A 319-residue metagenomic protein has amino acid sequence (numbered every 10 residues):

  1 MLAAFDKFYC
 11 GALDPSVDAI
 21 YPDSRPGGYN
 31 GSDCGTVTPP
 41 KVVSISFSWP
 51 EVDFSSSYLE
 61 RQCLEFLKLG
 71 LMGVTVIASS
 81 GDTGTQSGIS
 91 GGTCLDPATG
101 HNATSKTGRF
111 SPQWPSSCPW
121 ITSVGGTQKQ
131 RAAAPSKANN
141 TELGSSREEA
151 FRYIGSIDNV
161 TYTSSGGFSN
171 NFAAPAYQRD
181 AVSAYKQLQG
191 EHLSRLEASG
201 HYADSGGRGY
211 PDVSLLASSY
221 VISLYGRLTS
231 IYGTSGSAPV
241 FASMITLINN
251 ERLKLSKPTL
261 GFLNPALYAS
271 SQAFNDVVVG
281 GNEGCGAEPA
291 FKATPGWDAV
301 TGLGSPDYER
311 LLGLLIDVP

Functional and structural regions predicted by a protein language model:
M1-Q86, S90-S123, F172-S230, L253-L255 (+1 more regions): Substrate-binding/charge-relay-adjacent region of secreted/lumenal peptidase catalytic domains
V37, P115-C118, L143, I154 (+3 more regions): A short, structural micro-pattern
I45-P50, S79-T83, V124-K129, S146-I157 (+7 more regions): Active-site-proximal beta-strand/loop segments in catalytic clefts of secreted hydrolases
T85-G88, K129-Q130, S237, F241 (+2 more regions): Short, electropositive, low-hydrophobicity segments enriched in small/polar residues
P119, S123-A176: Polar, glycine-rich mid-to-C-terminal structural blocks that act as macromolecule-binding/assembly scaffolds
A132, Y153-G155, Y185, G200 (+2 more regions): An often Trp-containing, charged/polar helix-loop segment at the C-terminal end of enzyme catalytic cores
P211, Y232-E251: C-terminal substrate/ligand-recognition segments
A290-T294, P306-L311: Basic/polar, cationic surfaces and motifs that engage anionic cell-wall and phosphate/carboxylate ligands
